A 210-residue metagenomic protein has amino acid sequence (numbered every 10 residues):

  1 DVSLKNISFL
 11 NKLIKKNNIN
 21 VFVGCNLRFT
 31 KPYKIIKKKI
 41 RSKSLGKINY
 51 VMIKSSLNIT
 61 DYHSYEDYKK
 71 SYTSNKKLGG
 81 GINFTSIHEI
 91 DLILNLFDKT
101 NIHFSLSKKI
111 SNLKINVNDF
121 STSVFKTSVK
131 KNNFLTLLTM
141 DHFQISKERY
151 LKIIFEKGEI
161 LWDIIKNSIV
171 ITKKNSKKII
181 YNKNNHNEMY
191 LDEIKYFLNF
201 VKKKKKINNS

Functional and structural regions predicted by a protein language model:
D1-N26, K43: Beta-strand-loop-alpha-helix segment that lines the small-molecule cofactor/substrate pocket of alpha/beta enzymes
S3-K5, L57-H63, K114, I145 (+1 more regions): A short beta-to-alpha transition loop/helix N-cap that caps and shapes the active-site region
N11, K15, K37-I40, L94 (+1 more regions): A structural alpha-helix within SAM-dependent methyltransferase catalytic domains
I19-V21, K47, F134-T136: Short, well-ordered coil/turn segments that N-cap beta-strands
L27-L106, S111-K114: Predominantly a Rossmann-like dinucleotide-binding segment in NAD(P)-dependent oxidoreductases
K77-F84, I179-E188: A short glycine-threonine-serine/GTX helix/turn-capping micro-motif
F84-S168, L191-K206: Contiguous beta-strand/loop segments that form the cofactor/metal-binding neighborhood of enzyme cores
K178-N182, F200-S210: Glycine- and charged-residue-rich phosphate/anionic-cofactor binding loop of Rossmann-like
